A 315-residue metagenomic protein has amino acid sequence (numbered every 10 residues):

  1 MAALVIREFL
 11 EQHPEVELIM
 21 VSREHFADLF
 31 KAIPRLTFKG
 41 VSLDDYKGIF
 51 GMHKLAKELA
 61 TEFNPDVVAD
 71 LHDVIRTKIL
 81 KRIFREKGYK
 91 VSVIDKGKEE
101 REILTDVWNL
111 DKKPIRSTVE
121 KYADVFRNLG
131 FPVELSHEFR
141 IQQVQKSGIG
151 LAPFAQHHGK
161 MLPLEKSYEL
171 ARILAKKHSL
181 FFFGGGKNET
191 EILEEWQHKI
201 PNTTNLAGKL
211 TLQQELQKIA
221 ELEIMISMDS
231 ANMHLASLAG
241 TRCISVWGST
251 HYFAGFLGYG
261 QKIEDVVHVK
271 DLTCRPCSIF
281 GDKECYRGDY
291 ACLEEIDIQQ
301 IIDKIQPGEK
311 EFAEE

Functional and structural regions predicted by a protein language model:
M1-E315: Catalytic machinery of carbohydrate-active enzymes, primarily nucleotide-sugar-dependent glycosyltransferases
